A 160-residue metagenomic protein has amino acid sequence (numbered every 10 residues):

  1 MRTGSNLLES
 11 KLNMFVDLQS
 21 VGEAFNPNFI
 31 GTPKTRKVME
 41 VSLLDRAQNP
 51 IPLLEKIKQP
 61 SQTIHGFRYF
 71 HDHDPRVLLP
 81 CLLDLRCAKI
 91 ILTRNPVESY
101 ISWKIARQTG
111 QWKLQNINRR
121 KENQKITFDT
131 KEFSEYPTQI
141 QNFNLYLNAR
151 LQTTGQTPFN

Functional and structural regions predicted by a protein language model:
M1-Q59: PAPS-dependent sulfotransferase catalytic core
N13-F15, S61, D84, T153: Short, well-ordered coil/turn elements that cap or connect secondary structure elements
V16-L18, I64, C87, Q156: A structural micro-motif
G22, F67, R94: Active-site flanking residues adjacent to catalytic metal/cofactor-binding acidic residues
E55-I64, C81-L85: Flexible, charged surface loops at secondary-structure boundaries
T63-H71: Conserved two-lobed SF2 helicase motor
F70-Q152, Q156-P158: PAPS-dependent sulfotransferase catalytic domain
